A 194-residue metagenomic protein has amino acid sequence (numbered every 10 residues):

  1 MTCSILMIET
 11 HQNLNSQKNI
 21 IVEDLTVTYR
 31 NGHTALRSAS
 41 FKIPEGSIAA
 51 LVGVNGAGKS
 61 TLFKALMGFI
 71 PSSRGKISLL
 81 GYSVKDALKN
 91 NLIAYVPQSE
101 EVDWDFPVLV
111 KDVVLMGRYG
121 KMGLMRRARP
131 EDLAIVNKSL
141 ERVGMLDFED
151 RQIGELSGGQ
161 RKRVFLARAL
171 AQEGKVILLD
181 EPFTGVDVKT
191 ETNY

Functional and structural regions predicted by a protein language model:
L6-S38, I43-S47, M125-R126: A short, flexible loop at the N-terminus of ABC-type nucleotide-binding domains that lies
V52-V54: The feature captures the beta-strand-to-loop junction immediately N-terminal to the Walker
M67: Helix-to-loop junction immediately C-terminal to a conserved catalytic motif
G75-L88, I93: Conserved ABC transporter NBD signature motif
L115, P130-F148: Conserved ABC ATPase "signature" region
A128, Q152-L156, Q160: Conserved ABC ATPase signature
I177-E181, V186: Catalytic Walker B motif of ABC-type/P-loop ATPase nucleotide-binding domains
